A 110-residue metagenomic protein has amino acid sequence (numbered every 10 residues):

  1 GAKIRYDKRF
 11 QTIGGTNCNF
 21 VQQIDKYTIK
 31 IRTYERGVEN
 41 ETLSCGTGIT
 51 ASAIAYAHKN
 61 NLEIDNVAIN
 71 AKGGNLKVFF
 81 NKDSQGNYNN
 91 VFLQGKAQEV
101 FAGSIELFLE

Functional and structural regions predicted by a protein language model:
G1-S44, A51-E110: Active-site proximal loop and beta-alpha junction motif in alpha/beta enzyme cores
